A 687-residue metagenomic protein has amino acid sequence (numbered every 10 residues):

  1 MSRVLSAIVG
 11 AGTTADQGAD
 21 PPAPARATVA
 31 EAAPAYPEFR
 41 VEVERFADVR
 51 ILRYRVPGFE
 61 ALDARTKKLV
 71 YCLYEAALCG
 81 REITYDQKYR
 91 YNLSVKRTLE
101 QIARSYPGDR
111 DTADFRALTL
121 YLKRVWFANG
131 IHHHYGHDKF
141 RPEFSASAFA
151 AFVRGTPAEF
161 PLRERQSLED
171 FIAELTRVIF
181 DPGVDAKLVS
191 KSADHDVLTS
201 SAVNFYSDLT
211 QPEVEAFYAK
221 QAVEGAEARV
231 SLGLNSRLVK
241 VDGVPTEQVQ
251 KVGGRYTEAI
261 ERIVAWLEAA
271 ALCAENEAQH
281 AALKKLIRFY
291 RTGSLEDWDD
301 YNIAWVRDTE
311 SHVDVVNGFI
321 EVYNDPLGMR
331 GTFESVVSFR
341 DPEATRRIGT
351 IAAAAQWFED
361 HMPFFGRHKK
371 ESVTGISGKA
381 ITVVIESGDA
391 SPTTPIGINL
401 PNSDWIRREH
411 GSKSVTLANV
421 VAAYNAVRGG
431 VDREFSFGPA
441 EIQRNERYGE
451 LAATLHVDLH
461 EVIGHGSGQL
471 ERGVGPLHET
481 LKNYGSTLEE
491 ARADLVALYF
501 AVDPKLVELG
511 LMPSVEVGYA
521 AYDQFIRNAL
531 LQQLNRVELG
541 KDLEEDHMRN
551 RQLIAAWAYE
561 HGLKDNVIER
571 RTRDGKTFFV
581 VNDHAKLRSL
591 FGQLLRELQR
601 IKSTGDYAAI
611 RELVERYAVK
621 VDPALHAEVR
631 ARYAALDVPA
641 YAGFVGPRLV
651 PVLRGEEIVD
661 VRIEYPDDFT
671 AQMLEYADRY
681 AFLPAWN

Functional and structural regions predicted by a protein language model:
P34-T98: N-terminal-proximal low-complexity accessory segments that begin disordered and transition into the first
R55, T84, L498-L598: Long, well-structured alpha-helical subdomains associated with metal-dependent extracellular/ecto-lumenal hydrolases
D63, N276, S486-D503: An active-site-proximal "capping" alpha-helix that borders the catalytic cofactor pocket
L120-G243, V249-Q443, G449: Contiguous, non-catalytic segments that form substrate-binding/exosite surfaces or channel walls
E277-K284, Y301, G475-E479, L506-D523: Short, glycine/acidic-rich hinge or "gate" loops at secondary-structure transitions that mediate conformational
E450-I463: Short alpha-helix carrying the canonical HExxH Zn2+-binding catalytic motif
G468-A491: Post-HEXXH active-site segment of zinc metalloproteases
F579-N687: Extended, compositionally biased alpha-helical segments that mediate assembly or anchoring
